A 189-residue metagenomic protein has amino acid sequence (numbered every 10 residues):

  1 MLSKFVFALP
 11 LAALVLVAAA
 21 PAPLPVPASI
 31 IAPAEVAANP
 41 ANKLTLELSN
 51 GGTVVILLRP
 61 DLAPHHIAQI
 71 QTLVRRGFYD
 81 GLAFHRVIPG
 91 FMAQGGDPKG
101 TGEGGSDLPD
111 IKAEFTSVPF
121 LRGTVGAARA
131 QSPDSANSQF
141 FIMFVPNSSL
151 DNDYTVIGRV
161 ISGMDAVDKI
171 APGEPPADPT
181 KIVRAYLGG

Functional and structural regions predicted by a protein language model:
L2-P10, L14-G189: Cyclophilin-like peptidyl-prolyl cis-trans isomerases
